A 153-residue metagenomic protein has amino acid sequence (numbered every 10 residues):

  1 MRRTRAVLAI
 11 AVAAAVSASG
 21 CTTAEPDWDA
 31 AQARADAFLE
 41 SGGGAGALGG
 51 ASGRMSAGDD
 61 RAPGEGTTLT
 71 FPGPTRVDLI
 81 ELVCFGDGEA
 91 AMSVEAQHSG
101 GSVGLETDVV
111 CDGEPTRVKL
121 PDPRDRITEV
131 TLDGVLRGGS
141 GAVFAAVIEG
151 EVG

Functional and structural regions predicted by a protein language model:
M1-C21: Sec-dependent bacterial lipoprotein signal peptides
T23-F71, E151-G153: Transition segment at domain starts
D60-G88: Short, surface-exposed binding/anchoring microloops in extracellular/periplasmic proteins
A62, A96-D125: An anionic, turn-rich surface loop/hairpin at beta-sheet edges that serves as a generic interaction/coordination patch
T75-E81, P121-I148, G153: Noncatalytic modules at the cell exterior or secretory-pathway interfaces, chiefly beta-strand-rich lectin/adhesion
F85-A90, G138-S140: Short proline/glycine-enriched turn/loop motifs at strand-loop junctions of beta-rich domains
G88-L105, A145-V147: Short, surface-exposed beta-strand/strand-loop-strand elements in extracellular ectodomains
